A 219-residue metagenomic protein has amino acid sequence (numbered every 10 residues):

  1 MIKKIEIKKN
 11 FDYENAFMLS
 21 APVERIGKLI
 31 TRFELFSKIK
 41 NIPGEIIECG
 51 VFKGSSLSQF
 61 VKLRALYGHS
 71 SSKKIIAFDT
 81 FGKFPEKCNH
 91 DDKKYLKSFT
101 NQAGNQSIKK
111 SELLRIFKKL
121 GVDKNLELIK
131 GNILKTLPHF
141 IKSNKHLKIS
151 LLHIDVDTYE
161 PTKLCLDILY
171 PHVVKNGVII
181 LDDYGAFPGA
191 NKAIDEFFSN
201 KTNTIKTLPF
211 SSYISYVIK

Functional and structural regions predicted by a protein language model:
K3-V23, F33, K40-K219: S-adenosylmethionine/decaboxylated-SAM
G27-T31: N-terminal pre-P-loop "Q-motif" helix
